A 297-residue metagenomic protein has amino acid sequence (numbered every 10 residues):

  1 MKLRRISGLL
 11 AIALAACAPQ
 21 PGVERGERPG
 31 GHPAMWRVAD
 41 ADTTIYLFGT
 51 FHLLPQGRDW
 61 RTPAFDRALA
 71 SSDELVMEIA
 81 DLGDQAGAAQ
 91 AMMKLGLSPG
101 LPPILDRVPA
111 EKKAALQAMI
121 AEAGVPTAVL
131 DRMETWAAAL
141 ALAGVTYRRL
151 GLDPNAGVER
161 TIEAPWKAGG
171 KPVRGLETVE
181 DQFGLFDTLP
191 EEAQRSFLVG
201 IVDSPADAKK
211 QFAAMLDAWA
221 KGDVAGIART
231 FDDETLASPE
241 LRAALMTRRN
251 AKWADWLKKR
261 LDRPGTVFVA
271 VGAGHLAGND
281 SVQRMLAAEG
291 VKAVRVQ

Functional and structural regions predicted by a protein language model:
M1-S7: Bacterial N-terminal signal peptides that target proteins for export
L14-A16: C-terminal motif of bacterial Sec signal peptides marking the signal peptidase cleavage site
Q20-E27, H32-L245: Structured, acidic catalytic/metal-binding patches in enzyme active sites
P239-Q297: A cross-kingdom marker for long, charged
